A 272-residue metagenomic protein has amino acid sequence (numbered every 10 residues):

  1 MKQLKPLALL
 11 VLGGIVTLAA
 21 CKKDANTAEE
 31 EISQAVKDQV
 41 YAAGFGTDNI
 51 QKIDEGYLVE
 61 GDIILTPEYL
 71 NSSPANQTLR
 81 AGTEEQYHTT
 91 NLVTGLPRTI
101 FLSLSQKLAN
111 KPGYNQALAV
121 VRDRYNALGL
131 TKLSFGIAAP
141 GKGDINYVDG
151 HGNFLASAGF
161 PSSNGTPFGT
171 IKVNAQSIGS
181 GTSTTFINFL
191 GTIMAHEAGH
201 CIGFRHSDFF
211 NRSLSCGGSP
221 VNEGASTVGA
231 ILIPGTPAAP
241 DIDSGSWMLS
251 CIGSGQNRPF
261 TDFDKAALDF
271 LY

Functional and structural regions predicted by a protein language model:
M1-A8: Bacterial N-terminal signal peptides that target proteins for export
T17-A20: C-terminal motif of bacterial Sec signal peptides marking the signal peptidase cleavage site
K23-P112, V228-A239: Disordered inhibitory propeptide/activation segment of secreted metzincin zinc metalloprotease zymogens, centered on
F101-Q106, F135-F154: Acidic helix-start/capping segments at beta-turn-to-alpha-helix junctions
P112-S134: Zn2+-dependent metallopeptidase catalytic core
Y114, N146-K172: Catalytic zinc-binding patch centered on the HExxH motif and its immediate surroundings that defines zinc-dependent
V173-A195: Short pre-active-site segment immediately N-terminal to the catalytic Zn-binding motif
N188, A195-F263: The catalytic-center signature of Zn2+-dependent metalloproteases
